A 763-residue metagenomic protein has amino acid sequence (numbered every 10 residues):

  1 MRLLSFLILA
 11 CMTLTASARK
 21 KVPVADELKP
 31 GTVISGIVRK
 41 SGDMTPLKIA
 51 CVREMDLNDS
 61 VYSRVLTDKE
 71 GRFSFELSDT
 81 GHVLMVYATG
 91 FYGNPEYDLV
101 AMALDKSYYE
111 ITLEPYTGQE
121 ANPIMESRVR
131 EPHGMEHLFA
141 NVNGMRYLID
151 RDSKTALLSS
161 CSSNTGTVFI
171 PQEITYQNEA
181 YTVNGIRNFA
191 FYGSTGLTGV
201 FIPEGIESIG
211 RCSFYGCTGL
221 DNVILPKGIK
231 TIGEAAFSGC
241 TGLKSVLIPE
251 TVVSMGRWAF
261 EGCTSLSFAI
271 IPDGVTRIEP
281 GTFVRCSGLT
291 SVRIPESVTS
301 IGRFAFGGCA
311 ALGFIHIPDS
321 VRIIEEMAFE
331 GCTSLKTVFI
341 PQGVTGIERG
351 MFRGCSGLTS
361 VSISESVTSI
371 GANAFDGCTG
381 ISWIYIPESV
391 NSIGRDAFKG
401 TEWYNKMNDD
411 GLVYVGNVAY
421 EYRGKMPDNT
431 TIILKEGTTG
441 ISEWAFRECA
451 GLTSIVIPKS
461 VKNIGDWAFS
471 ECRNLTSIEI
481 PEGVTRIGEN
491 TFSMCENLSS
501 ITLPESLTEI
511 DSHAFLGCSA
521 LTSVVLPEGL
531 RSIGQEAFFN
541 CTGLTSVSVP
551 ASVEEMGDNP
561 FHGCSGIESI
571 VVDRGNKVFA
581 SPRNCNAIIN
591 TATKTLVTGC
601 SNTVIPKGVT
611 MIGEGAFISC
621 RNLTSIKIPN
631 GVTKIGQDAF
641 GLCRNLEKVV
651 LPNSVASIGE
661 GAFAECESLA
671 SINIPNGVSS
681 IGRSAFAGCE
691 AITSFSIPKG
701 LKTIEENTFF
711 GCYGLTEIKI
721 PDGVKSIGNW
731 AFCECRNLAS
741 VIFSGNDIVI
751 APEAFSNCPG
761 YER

Functional and structural regions predicted by a protein language model:
R19-V33, R39-K40: Beta-strand-rich domain onsets/edges
K21-E27, V100-S127: Extracellular beta-sheet/turn segments enriched in Thr/Pro/Gly and aliphatic residues
T32-I34, S41-L57: Short, ordered, surface-exposed loop/turn motifs in non-cytosolic proteins
N58-R72: Short, acidic Ser/Thr/Gly-rich low-complexity loop/linker segments typical of extracellular and cell-surface proteins
S60, M85-D105, T117: A short, solvent-exposed loop/turn motif at the edges and junctions of modular extracellular/periplasmic domains
D68-L77, F189: Short, surface-exposed beta-strand/beta-hairpin micro-motifs centered on an aromatic residue
R151-D152, S163-G185, T195-S208, T218-T231 (+23 more regions): Structural signature of tandem-repeat unit edges
N188-F189, G210-Y215, G233-S238, G256-A259 (+19 more regions): Consensus positions within tandem repeat domains that build extended binding/scaffold surfaces
